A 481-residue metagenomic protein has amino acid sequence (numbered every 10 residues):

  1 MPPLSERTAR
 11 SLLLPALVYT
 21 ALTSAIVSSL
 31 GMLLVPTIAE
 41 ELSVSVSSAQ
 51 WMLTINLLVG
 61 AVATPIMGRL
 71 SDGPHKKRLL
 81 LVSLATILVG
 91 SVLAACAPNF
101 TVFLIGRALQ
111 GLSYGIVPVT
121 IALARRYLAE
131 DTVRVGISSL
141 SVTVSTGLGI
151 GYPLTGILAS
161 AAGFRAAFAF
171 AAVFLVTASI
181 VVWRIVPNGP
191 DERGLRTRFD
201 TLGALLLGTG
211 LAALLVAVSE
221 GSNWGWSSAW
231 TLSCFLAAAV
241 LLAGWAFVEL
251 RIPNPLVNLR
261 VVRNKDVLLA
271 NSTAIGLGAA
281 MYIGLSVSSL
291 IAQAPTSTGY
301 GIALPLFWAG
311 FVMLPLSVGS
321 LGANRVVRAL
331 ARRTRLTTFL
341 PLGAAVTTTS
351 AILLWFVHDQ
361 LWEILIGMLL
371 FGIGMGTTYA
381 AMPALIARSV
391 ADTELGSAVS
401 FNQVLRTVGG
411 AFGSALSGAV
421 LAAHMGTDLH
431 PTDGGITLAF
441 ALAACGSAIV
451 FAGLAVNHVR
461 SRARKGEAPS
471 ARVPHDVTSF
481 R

Functional and structural regions predicted by a protein language model:
R10-P36, V46, Q50-I55, I66 (+6 more regions): 12-transmembrane solute porter fold
V35, G147-A159, G163, L214 (+3 more regions): Small-residue (Gly/Pro/Ala) motifs that create kinks and tight helix-helix packing interfaces
E41-S43, H75, C96-V102, A162-G163 (+2 more regions): Helix-breaking motifs and short loop linkers at transmembrane-helix boundaries and internal kinks in secondary membrane
A61-F100: Conserved MFS/SLC helix-loop-helix module at the cytosolic interface between two early adjacent transmembrane helices
T86, G90-L93, T101-Q110, W362-L370: Paired small-residue
G90-A95, Q110, V182, L353-W355 (+2 more regions): MFS-fold secondary transporters
L109-V142: Cytoplasmic helix-loop-helix junction between adjacent transmembrane helices in 12-TM secondary transporters
S160-A274, G278-A280, L285, Q293 (+3 more regions): Hydrophobic transmembrane-helix bundles of small-molecule transporters
